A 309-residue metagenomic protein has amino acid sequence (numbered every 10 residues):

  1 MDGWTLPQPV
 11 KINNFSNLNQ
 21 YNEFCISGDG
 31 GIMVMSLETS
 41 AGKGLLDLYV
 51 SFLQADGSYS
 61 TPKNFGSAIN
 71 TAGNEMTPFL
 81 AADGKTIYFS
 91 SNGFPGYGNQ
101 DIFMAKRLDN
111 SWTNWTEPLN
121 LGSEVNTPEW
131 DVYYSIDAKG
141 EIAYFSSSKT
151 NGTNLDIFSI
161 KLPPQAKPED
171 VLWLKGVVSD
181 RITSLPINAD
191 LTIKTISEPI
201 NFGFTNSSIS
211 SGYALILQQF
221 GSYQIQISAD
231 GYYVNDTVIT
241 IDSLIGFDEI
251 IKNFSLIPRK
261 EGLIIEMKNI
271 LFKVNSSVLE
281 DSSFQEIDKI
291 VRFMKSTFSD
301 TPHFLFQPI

Functional and structural regions predicted by a protein language model:
M1-V177, R181-I182, I187, I196 (+7 more regions): Short, conserved micro-motifs composed of acidic
D190-K194, Q226, L305-Q307: Beta-strand signatures of extracellular beta-sandwich domains
K194-I200, D230-Y232, I309: Change "in extracellular beta-sheet-rich domains … of secreted and cell-surface proteins" to "in beta-sheet-rich domains
N206-G212: Short, solvent-exposed loop/turn segments in extracellular or other extracytoplasmic domains
Q219-G231: A short, solvent-exposed beta-strand micro-motif common in secreted/extracellular proteins
I265-N275, I287-I309: Short, surface-exposed beta-strand segments enriched in small/polar/acidic residues
S277-Q285: Soluble non-cytosolic domains of exported or imported proteins
